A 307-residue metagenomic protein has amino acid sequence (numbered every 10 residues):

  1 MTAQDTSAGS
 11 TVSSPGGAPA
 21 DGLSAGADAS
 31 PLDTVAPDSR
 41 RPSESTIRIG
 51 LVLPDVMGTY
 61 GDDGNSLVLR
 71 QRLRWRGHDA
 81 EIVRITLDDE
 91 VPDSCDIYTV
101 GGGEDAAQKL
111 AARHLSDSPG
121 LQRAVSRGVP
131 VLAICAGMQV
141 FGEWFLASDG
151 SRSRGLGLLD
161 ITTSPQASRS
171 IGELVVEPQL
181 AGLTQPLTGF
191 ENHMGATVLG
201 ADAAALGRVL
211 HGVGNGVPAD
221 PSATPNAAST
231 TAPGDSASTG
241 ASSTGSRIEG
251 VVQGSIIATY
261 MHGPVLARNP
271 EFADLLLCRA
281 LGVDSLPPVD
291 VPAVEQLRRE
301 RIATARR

Functional and structural regions predicted by a protein language model:
M1-S126, T162-S164, A228-S236, A267-R307: N-terminal beta1-alpha1 cap of cysteine-dependent amidohydrolase-like domains
L51, I82-R84, L158, G189-E191 (+1 more regions): Conserved beta-strand scaffold positions in the cores of enzyme catalytic domains, especially in NTP/NDP-utilizing
L53-D55, M194-A196, G263-V265: Glycine-rich beta-alpha junction loops
I97-G101, L132, Y260: Structural motif
D105-L180, T184: Cysteine-nucleophile active-site neighborhood
D149-G250: Pocket-forming structural segment of enzyme catalytic cores
S243-L281: A glycine-centered loop/beta-turn motif at secondary-structure junctions
